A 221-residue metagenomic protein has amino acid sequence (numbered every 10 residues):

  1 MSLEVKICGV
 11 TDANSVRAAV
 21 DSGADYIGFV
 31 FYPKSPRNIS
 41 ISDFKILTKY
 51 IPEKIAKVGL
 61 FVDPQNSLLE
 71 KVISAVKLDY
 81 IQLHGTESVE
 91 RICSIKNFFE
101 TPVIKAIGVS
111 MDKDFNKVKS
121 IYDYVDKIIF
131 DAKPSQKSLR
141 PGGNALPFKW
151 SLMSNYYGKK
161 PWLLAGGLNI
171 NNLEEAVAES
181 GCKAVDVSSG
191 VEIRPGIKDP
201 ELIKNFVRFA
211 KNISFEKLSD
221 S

Functional and structural regions predicted by a protein language model:
M1-A184, S189-S221: Conserved N-terminal beta1-alpha1 strand-loop-helix module at the mouth
